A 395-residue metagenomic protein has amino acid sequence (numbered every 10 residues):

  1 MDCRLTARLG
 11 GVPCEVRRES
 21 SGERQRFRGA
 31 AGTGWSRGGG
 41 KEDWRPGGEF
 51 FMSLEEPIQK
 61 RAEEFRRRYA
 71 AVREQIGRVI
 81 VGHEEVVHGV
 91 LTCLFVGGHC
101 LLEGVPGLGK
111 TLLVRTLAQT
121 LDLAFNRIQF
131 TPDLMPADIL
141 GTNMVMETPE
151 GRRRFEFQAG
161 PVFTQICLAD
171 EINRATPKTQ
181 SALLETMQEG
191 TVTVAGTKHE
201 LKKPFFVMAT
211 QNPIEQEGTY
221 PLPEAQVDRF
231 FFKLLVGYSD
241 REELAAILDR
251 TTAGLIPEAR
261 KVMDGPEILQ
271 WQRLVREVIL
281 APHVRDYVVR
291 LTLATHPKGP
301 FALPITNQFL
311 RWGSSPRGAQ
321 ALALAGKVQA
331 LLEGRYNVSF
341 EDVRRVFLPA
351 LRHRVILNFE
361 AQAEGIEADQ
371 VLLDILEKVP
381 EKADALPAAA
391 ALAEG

Functional and structural regions predicted by a protein language model:
M52-E56, E63, K298-G395: C-terminal engagement/docking regions of AAA+ P-loop ATPases
I58-F65, Y69, V79, T219 (+6 more regions): Conserved C-terminal "switch" segment of AAA+ ATPases
E63-C100, V105: Pre-Walker A (pre-P-loop) alpha-helix and adjacent loop at the N terminus of AAA/AAA+ ATPase modules, a conserved
L91, M146-L168: Conserved alpha-helical scaffold flanking the Walker A/P-loop in AAA+ ATPase domains
L94-T131: Walker A/P-loop
T120-T148: AAA+/P-loop NTPase substrate/partner-engagement loops
M146-E150, A175-T179, M187-V278, K327-Q329: Canonical AAA+ ATPase core
D170-E171, A182: Walker B catalytic acidic pair
